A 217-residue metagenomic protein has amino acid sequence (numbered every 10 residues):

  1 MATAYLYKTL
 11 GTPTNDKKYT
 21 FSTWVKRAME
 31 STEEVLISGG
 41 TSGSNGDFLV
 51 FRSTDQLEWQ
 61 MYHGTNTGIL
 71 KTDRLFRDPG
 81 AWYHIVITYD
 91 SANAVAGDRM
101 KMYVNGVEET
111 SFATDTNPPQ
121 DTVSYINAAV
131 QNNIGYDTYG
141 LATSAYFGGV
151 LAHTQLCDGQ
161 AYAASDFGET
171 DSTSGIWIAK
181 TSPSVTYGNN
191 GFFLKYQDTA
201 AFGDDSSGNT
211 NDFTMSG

Functional and structural regions predicted by a protein language model:
M1-Y5, A94-A96, K101, T110-T116 (+2 more regions): Extended recognition patches within non-cytosolic domains
T3-Q60, N93-A96, Y162-S165: Extracellular glycan-recognition modules
Y19-M29, I85-I87, I134, L151-L156 (+3 more regions): Short hydrophobic/aromatic patches on beta-strands that form ligand-binding or substrate-lining surfaces
T23, G80-S91, M102: Short tryptophan-centered beta-strand motifs in secreted/extracellular beta-sheet-rich domains of glycan-recognition
K26-T32, S42-G43, H63-T65, D90-V95 (+4 more regions): Acidic glycine-/aspartate-rich tracts in secreted/extracellular proteins
Q60-H84, L141: Short, aromatic/His-centered strand-loop micro-motif at the edge of beta-sheets
Y62, S124-L151: Extracellular glycan-interaction patches encoded by glycine-rich segments
T110-N132: Predominantly extracellular beta-rich ligand-binding scaffolds that present long acidic/polar faces for carbohydrate
